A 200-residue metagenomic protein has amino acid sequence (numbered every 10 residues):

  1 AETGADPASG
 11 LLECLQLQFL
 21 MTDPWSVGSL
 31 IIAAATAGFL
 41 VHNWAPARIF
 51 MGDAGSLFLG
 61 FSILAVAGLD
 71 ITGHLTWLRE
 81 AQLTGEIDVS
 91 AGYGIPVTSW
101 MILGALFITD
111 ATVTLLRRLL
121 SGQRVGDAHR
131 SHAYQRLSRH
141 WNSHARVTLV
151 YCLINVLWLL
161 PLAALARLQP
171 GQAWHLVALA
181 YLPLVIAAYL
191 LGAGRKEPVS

Functional and structural regions predicted by a protein language model:
A1-S200: Alpha-helical transmembrane segments
